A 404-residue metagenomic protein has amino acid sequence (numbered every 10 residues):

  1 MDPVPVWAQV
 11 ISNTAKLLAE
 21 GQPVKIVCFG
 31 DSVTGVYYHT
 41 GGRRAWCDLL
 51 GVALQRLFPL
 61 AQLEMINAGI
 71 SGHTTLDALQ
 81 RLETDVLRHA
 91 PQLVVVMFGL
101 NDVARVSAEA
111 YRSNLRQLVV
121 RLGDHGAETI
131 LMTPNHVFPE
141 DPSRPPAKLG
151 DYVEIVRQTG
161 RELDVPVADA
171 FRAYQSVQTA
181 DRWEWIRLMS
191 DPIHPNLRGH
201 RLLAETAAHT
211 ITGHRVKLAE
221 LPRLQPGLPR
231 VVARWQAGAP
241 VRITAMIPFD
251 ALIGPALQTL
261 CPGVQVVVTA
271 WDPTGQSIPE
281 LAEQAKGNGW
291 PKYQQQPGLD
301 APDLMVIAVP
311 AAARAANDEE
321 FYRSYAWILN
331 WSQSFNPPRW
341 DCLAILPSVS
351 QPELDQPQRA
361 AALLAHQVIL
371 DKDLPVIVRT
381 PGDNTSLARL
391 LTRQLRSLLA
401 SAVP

Functional and structural regions predicted by a protein language model:
M1-K16, G213-L228: Short coil-to-helix leader/linker segments, especially the first N-terminal amphipathic alpha-helix with its helix
Q9, A15-E20, G41, A45-E64 (+4 more regions): Alpha-helical cap/lid subdomain in secreted, periplasmic, or secretory-pathway luminal O-acyl-processing enzymes
K16-T40, P229-M246, S350: Short glycine-rich His-centered loop
K25, R81, A90, R157 (+1 more regions): Basic side chains
I26-C28, V33, N67-I70, M97: Short glycine/serine/threonine-biased micro-segments
S32, G69, I247-P248, D272: Catalytic nucleophile serine of serine hydrolases, specifically the conserved "nucleophile elbow" pentapeptide
